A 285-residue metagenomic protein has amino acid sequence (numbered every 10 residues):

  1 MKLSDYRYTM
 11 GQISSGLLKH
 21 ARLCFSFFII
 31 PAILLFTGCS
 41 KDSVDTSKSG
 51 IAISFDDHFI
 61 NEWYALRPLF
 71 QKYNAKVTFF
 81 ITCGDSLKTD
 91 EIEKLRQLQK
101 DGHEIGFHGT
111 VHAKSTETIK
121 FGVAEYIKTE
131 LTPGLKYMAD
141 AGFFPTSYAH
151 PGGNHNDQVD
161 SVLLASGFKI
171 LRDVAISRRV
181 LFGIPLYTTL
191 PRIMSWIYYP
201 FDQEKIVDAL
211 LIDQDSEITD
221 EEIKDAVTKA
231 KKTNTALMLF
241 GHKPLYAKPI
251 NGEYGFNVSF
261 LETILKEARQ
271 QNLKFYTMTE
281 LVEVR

Functional and structural regions predicted by a protein language model:
M1-A21: N-terminal secretory signal peptides that target proteins for export/translocation
T37-G38: C-terminal motif of bacterial Sec signal peptides marking the signal peptidase cleavage site
D42-Y64: Boundary/entry segment of secreted carbohydrate-active catalytic domains
K48-I51, Q71-L190, Q203-I206, T235-A236 (+2 more regions): Metal-dependent polysaccharide deacetylase catalytic core of the NodB/CE4 family, i.e., the active-site-bearing domain
S54, G106, F275: Generic enzyme active-site microenvironment
D57, I206-T279: Catalytic grooves of carbohydrate-active enzymes
W63-K72, I92, R96, A124-T132 (+4 more regions): Amphipathic, non-transmembrane alpha-helical secondary structure
